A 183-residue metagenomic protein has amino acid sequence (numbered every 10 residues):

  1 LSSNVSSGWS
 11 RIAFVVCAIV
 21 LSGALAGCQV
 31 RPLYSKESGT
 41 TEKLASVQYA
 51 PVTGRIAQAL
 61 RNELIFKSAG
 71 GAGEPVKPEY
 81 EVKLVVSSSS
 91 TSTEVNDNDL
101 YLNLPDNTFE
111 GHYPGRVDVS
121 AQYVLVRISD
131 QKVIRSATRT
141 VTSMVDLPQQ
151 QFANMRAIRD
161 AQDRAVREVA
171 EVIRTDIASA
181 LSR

Functional and structural regions predicted by a protein language model:
L1-V16: Bacterial N-terminal signal peptides that target proteins for export
G23-G27: C-terminal motif of bacterial Sec signal peptides marking the signal peptidase cleavage site
Q29-P32: Bacterial signal peptide processing site
T40-V52, Q150-N154: Acidic/histidine-rich, surface-exposed loop or edge segments in extracytoplasmic proteins
S46-E81: Post-signal-peptide N-terminal segment of Sec-exported extracytoplasmic proteins
G71-T138, M144-D160: Surface-exposed short loop/turn segments
S129, Q149, A153-R183: C-terminal/domain-edge helix-coil "capping" segments
